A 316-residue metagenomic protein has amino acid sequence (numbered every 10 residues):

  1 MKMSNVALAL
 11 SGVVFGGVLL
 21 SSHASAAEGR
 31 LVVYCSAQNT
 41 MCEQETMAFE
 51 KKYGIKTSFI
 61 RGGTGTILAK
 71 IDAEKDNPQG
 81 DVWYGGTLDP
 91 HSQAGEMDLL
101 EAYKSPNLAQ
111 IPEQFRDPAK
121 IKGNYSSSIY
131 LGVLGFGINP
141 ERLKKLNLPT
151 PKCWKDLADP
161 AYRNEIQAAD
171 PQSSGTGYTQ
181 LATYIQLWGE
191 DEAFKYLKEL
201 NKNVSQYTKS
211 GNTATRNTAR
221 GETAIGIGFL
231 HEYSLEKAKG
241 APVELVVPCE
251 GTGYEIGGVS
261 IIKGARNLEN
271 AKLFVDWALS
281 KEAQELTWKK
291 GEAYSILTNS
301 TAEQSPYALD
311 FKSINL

Functional and structural regions predicted by a protein language model:
M1-L10, L20: Bacterial N-terminal signal peptides that target proteins for export
L20-A26: Sec/Tat signal peptide C-region and signal peptidase I cleavage site
A26-Q93: Early extracytoplasmic/lumenal segment of secretory-pathway proteins
S36-E43, Q79-E222: Extracytoplasmic ligand-binding site segments that recognize negatively charged/polar headgroups
I67-L68, P90-H91, W154, A214-T215 (+3 more regions): Short, hydrophobic alpha-helical packing/hinge segments within bilobed ligand-binding/sensory domains
D89-Q93, A219, T223-P242: A ligand-binding cleft/hinge motif common to bilobed small-molecule-binding domains
Q110, Y196-N201, Y207-T208, K239-K263 (+1 more regions): Periplasmic-binding protein-like
G257, I262-L316: Mature extracytoplasmic/periplasmic domains
